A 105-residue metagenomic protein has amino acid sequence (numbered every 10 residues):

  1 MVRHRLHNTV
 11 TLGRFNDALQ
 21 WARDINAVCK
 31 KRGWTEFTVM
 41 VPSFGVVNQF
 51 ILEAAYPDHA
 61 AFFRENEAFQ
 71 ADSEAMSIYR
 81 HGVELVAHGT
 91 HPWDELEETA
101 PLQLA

Functional and structural regions predicted by a protein language model:
V2-T9: Active-site-flanking beta-strand signature of metal-NTP-handling nucleotidyl enzymes and homologous cyclase-like
T9, E53-A55: Short hydrophobic/aromatic beta-strand micro-patches that form the beta-sheet surface supporting nucleotide- or nucleic
T9-Q20: Short, surface-exposed ligand-recognition loops at beta-strand->loop->(often short) alpha-helix junctions that present
F15-D17, A61-F63, Q103: Intrinsically disordered, low-complexity acidic/polar segments
Q20, D24-T38, A55-W93: An amphipathic, aromatic/His-enriched active-site/gating alpha helix that lines ligand/cofactor pockets
V39-S43: Short, solvent-exposed loop/turn elements at beta->coil junctions and helix N-caps that rim active or binding pockets
G45-N48: Short acidic/glycine-enriched loop/turn segments that link adjacent beta-strands
H91-A105: Long, low-complexity, Ser/Thr/Gly/Pro-rich intrinsically disordered segments that act as flexible linkers and assembly
